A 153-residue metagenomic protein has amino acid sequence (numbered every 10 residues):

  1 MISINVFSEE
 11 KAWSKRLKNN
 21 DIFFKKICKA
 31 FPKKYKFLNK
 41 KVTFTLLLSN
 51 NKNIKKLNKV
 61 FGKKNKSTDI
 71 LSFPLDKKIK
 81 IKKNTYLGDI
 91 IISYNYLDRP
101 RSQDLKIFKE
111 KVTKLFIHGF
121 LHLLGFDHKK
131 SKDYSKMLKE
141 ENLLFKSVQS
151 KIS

Functional and structural regions predicted by a protein language model:
M1-T113, L123-S153: An acidic/histidine-cluster motif and surrounding catalytic segment that typifies divalent-metal-assisted enzyme active
